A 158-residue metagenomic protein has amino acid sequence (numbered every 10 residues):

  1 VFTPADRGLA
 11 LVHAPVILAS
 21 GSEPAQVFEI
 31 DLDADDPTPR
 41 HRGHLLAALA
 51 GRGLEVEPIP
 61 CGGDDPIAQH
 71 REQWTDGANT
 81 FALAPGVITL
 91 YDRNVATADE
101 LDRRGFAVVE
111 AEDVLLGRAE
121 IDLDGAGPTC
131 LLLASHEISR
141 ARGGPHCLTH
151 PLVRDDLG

Functional and structural regions predicted by a protein language model:
V1-G158: Histidine/cysteine-enriched polar flanking segments
